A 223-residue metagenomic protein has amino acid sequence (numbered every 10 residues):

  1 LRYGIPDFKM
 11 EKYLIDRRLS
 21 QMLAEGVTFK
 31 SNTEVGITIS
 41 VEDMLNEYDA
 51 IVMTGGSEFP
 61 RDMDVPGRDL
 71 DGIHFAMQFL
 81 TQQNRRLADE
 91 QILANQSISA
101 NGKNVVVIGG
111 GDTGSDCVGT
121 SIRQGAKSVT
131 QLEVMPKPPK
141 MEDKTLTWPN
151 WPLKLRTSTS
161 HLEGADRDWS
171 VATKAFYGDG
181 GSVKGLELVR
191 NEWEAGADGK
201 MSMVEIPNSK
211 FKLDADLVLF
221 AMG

Functional and structural regions predicted by a protein language model:
L1-G223: Residues forming the flavin
